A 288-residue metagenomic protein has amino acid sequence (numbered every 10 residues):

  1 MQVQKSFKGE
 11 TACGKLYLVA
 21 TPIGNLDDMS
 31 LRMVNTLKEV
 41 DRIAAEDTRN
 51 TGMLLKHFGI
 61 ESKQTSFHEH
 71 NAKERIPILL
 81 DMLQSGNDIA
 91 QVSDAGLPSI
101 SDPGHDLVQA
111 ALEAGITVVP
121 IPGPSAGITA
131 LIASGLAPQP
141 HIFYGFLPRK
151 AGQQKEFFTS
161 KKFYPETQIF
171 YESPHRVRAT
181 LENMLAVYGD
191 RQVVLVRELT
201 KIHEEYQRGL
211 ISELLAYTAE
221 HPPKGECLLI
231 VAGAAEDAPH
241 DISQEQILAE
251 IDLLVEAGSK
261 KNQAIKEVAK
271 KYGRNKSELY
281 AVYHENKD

Functional and structural regions predicted by a protein language model:
M1-E69: Glycine-rich, flexible N-terminal cofactor/catalytic loop recognition
Q2-K5, T167, P174-D288: A contiguous loop/helix-start segment that scaffolds small-molecule binding in enzyme catalytic cores
K15-L16, G86-A90, E166-T167: Loop/turn-to-beta-strand initiation segments
I23-L26, D94-P98, P174-R176, A234-E236: Short glycine-rich anion-binding loops that position phosphate/pyrophosphate groups of nucleotides and phosphorylated
L37-I43, G115-V119, T167-Q168: Short active-site oxyanion
F67-K73, L147-K150: Conserved helicase motor
L79-S125: Glycine/small-residue-rich loop that forms an oxyanion/phosphate-binding "nest" at active or ligand-binding sites
D106-K161: Class I SAM-dependent methyltransferase SAM-binding "motif I" and its flanking Rossmann-like core
